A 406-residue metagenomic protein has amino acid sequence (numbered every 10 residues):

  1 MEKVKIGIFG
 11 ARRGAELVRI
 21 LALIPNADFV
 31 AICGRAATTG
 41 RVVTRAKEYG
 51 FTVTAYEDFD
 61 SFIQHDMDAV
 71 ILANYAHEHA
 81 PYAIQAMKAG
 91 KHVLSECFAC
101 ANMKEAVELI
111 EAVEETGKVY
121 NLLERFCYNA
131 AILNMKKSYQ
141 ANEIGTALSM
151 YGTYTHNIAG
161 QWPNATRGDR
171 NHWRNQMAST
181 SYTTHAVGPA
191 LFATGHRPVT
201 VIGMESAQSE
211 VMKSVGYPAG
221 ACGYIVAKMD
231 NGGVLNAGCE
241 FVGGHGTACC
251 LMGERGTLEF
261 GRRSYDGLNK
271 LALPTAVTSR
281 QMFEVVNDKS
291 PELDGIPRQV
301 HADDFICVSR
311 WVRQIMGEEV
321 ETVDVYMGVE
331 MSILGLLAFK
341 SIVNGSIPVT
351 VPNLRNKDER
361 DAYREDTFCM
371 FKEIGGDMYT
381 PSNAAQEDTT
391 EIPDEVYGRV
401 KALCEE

Functional and structural regions predicted by a protein language model:
M1-Y49: N-terminal Rossmann-like dinucleotide-binding module
K3-K5, T146-S149, V234: Residues that mark the start of a beta-strand
R12, V119, F126-Y217: Predominantly a Rossmann-like dinucleotide-binding segment in NAD(P)-dependent oxidoreductases
A31, A69, S149: Short, Asp-centered acidic motifs that coordinate Mg2+ and/or phosphate in catalytic or ligand-binding sites
F51-A112: Beta-loop-alpha module in the N-terminal Rossmann-like domain of NAD(P)-dependent dehydrogenases, especially those
S95, Y120-L122, Y151, A237 (+1 more regions): Hydrophobic residues in well-ordered beta-strands that form the structural core
S181-P274, D294-D324, G335-K340, T350-E406: Contiguous beta-strand/loop segments that form the cofactor/metal-binding neighborhood of enzyme cores
